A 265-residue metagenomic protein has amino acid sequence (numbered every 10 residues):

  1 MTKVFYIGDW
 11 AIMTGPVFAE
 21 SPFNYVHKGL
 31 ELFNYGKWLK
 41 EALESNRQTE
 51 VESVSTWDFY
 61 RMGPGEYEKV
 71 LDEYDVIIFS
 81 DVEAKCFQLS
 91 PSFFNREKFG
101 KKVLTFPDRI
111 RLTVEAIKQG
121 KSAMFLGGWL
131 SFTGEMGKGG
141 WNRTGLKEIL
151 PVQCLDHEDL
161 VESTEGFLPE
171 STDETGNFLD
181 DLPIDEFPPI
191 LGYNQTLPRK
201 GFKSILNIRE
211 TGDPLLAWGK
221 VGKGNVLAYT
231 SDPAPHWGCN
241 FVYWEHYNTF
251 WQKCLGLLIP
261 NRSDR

Functional and structural regions predicted by a protein language model:
M1, D9-A19, G36, K118 (+1 more regions): An acidic, glycine-rich "communication" segment
M1-E83, W129, T133, R143 (+2 more regions): Aromatic-Pro/Gly-enriched surface loop or interdomain linker that acts as a lid/target-recognition segment
M1-G8, I12, S122, K200-K203 (+3 more regions): Extracellular ligand-binding/catalytic regions of CAZymes and related secreted enzymes and adhesion modules
V4-F5, A11, V70-M136, K223 (+1 more regions): Short alpha-beta junction capping motif
E20-F23, F93-R96, K138-G145, Y243-W244: Short secondary-structure boundary/capping segments
G29-N34, G100-P107, E245, T249: Soluble non-cytosolic domains of exported or imported proteins
S45, L191-G192, K223: Catalytic cores of nucleotide-enabled group-transfer and carboxylate-activating enzymes in metabolic and assembly-line
S53-D58, F99-V103, S204-N207: Short, flexible loop segments at the rims of nucleotide/cofactor-binding pockets, characterized by
